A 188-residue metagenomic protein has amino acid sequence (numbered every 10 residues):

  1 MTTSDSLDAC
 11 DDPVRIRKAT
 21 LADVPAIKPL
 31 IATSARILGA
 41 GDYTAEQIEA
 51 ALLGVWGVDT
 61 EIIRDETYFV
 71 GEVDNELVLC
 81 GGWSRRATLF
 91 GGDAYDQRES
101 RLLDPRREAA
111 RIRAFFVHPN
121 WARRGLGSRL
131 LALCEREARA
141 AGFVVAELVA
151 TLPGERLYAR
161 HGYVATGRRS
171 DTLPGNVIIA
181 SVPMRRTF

Functional and structural regions predicted by a protein language model:
M1-P25: Conserved N-terminal entry element of GNAT/NAT acetyltransferase domains
A32-V58: Conserved GNAT-fold acetyl-CoA-binding loop/helix
T67-V70: Hydrophobic beta-strand residues of extracellular immunoglobulin-like
E72, C80-A122, E137, S170-A180: Conserved acyl-donor/pantetheine-binding loop and adjacent beta-alpha core of acyl/acetyltransferases and related
W121, G125-L133: Conserved acetyl-CoA pyrophosphate-binding loop and the N-cap/start of the following alpha-helix in GNAT-like
S128, A140, L152-R168, P174-N176: Conserved active-site alpha-helix within GNAT-family acetyltransferase domains
L131, A138-T151: Conserved GNAT acetyl-CoA-binding A-motif
